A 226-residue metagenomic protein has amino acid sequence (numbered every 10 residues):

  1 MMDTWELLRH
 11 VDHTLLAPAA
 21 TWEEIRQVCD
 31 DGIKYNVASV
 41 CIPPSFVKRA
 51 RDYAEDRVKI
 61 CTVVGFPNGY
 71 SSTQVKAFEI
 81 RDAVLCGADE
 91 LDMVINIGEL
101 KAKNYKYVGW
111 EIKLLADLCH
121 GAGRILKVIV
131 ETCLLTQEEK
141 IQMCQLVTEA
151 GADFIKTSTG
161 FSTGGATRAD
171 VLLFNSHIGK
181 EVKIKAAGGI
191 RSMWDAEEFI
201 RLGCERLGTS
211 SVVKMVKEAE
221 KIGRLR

Functional and structural regions predicted by a protein language model:
M2-Y35, S39, S45-I184, S192-K214 (+1 more regions): Alpha/beta enzyme core
A187: Short hydrophobic "strand-cap" motifs at the C-terminus of beta-strands
K217-G223: Cell-envelope/ECM-targeting effectors and their regulatory/trafficking segments
